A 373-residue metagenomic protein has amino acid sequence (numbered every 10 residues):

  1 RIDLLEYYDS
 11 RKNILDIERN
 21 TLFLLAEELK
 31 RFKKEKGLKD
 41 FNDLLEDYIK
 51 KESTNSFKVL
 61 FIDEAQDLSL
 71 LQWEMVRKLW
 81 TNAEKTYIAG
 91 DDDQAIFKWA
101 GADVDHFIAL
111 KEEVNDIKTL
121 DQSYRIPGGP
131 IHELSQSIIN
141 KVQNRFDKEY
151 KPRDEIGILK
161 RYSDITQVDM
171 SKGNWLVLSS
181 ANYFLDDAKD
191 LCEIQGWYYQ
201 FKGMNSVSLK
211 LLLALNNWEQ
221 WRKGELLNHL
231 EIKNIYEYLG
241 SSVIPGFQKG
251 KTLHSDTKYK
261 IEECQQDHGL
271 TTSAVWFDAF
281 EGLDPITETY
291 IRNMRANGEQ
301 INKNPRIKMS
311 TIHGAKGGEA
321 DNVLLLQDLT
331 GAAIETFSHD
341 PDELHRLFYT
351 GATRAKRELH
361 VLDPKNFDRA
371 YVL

Functional and structural regions predicted by a protein language model:
R1-F61, L70-M75, I88, K98: Accessory N-terminal region flanking or inserted into the helicase ATPase core in nucleic-acid motor proteins
E28-E35, D40, L45-K51, I117-Q122 (+13 more regions): Flexible, surface-exposed loop/gating regions in the mature catalytic domains of secreted/periplasmic hydrolases
V59, Q66-G157, L176-L191, Q200-L209 (+4 more regions): Conserved helicase motor core of SF1/SF2 NTP-dependent helicases
L159-G173: Conserved interdomain hinge at the start of the Helicase C-terminal
E193-F201, T353-K356: Structural alpha-beta junctions
W197-W221: Conserved beta-strand -> loop -> alpha-helix junction used to position metal-binding or nucleic-acid-contacting
F201, L209, H254, K260 (+1 more regions): C-terminal/domain-terminus segments
Q220-L362: Conserved helicase C-terminal RecA-like lobe
